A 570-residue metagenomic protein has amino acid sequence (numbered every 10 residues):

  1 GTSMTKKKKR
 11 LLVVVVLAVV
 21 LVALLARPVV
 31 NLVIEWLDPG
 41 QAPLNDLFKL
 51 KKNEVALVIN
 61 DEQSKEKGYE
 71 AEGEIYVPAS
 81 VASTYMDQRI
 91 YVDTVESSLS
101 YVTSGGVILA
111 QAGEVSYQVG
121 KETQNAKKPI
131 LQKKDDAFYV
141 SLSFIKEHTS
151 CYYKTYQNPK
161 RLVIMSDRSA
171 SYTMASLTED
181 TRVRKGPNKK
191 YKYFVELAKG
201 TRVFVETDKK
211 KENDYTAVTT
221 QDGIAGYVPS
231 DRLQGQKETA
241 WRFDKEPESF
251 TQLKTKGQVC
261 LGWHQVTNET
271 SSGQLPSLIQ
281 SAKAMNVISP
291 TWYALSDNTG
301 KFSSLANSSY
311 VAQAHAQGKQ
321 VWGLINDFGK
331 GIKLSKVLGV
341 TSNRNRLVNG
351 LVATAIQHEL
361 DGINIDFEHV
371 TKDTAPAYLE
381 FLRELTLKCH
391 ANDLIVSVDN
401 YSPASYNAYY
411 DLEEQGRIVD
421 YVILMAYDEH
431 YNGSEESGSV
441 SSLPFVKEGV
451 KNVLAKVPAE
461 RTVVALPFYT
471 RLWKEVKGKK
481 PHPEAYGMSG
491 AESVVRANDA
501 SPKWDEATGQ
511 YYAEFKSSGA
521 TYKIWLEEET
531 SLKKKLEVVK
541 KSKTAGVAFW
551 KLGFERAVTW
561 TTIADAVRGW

Functional and structural regions predicted by a protein language model:
T5-K211, R242-K254: Primary recognition of N-terminal secretory signal peptides and signal-anchoring hydrophobic helices
Y101, G200, Y215-T220, V228: SH3/SH3-like beta-barrel fold
A240-N345, N349-G350: Glycan-recognition patch characteristic of GH18 chitinases/ENGases and related GlcNAc/peptidoglycan-binding proteins
F243-D244, F468-K535, V567-W570: Glycan-binding loop/region signatures in secreted carbohydrate-active enzymes
T267-A282, T341-I356, A404-L412, E527-K540: Short, acidic/polar
I288, I365, V422, V464 (+2 more regions): Conserved, mostly hydrophobic/aromatic
N298-L305, N349, K372-A497: Substrate-binding surface in catalytic domains of secreted glycosidases
K535-W570: Acidic/aromatic/glycine-rich contiguous surface patches that form carbohydrate-binding/processing clefts and analogous
